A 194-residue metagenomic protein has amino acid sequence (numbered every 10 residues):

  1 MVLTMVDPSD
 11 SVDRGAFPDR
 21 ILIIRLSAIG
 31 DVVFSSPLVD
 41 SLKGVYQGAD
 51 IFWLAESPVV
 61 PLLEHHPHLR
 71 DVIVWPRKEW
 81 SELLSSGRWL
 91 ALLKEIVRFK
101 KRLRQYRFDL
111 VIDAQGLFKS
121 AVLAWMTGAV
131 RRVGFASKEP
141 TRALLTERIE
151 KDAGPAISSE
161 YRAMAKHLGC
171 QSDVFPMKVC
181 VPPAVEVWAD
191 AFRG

Functional and structural regions predicted by a protein language model:
M1-G194: Catalytic machinery of carbohydrate-active enzymes, primarily nucleotide-sugar-dependent glycosyltransferases
